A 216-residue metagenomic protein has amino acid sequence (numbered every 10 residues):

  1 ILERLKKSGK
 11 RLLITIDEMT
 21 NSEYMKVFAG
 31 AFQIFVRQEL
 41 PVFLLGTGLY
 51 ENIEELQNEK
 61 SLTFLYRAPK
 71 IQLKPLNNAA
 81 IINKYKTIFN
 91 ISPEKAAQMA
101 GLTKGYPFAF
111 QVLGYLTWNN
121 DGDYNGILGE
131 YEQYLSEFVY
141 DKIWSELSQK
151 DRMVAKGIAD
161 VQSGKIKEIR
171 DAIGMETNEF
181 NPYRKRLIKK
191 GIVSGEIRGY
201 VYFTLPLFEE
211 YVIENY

Functional and structural regions predicted by a protein language model:
I1-Y50, N58-E59: Conserved Walker B catalytic segment
E51-A68: Short regulatory helix/loop adjacent to the ATP-binding pocket of P-loop NTPases
A68-A96, L102: Conserved small helical "lid"/interfacial subdomain of P-loop NTPases
P93, L102-Y115: The conserved phosphate-sensing helix
Q111-E179: Winged-helix-like regulatory helical subdomains adjacent to P-loop NTPase cores
I173-K190, R198: Short amphipathic alpha-helical interaction segments
E196-V201, P206: Short, Lys/Arg-rich nucleic-acid/phosphate-binding segment
P206-Y216: Short, amphipathic alpha-helical interaction segments positioned at domain boundaries
